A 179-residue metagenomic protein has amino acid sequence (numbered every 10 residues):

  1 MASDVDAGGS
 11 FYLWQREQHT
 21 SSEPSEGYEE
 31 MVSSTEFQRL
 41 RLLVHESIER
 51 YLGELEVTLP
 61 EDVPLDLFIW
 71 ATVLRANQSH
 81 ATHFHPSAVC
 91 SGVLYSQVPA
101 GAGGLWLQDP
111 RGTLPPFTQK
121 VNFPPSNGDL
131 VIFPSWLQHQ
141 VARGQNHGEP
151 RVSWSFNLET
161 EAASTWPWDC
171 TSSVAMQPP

Functional and structural regions predicted by a protein language model:
M1, R39-H45, A81-H83, W106-P110 (+1 more regions): Short charge-dense sequence patches
M1-T58: Non-heme Fe(II)/2-oxoglutarate
S33, F37, H85, P124 (+1 more regions): Aromatic-acidic/polar surface patches that form glycan- and anion
V57, L65-I132, W136, A142 (+1 more regions): Catalytic core of non-heme Fe(II) oxygenases with the double-stranded beta-helix
Q138-S153: Ligand-binding loop in jelly-roll beta-barrel domains
S155-N157: Short beta-strand segments
S173-P179: Glycine- and charge-enriched low-complexity intrinsically disordered segments
